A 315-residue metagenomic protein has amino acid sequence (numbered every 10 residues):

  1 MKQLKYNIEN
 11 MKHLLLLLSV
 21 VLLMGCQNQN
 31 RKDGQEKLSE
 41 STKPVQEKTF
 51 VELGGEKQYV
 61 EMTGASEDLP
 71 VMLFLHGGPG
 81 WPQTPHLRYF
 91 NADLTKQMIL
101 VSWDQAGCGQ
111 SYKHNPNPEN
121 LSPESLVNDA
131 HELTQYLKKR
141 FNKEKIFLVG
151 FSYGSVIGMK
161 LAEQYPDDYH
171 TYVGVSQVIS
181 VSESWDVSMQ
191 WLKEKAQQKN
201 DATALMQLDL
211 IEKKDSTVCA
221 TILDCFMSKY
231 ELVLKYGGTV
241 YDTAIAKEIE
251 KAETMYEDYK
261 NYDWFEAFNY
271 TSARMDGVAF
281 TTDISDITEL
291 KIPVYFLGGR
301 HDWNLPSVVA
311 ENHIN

Functional and structural regions predicted by a protein language model:
L69-G78: Short beta-strand element of the alpha/beta-hydrolase
P79-N91, V308: The serine-hydrolase catalytic nucleophile loop
L94-K113: Conserved alpha/beta-hydrolase
S125-K145: Conserved acidic catalytic loop of the alpha/beta-hydrolase fold
D167-D215: A catalytic-pocket lid/entrance helix-loop region that shapes and gates access to the active site across common
A202-S285, I292: Alpha/beta-hydrolase
L290, F296-G298: Short beta-strand/loop motif that positions the catalytic acidic residue of the alpha/beta-hydrolase fold
W303-V309: Conserved alpha/beta-hydrolase "acid-adjacent" motif
